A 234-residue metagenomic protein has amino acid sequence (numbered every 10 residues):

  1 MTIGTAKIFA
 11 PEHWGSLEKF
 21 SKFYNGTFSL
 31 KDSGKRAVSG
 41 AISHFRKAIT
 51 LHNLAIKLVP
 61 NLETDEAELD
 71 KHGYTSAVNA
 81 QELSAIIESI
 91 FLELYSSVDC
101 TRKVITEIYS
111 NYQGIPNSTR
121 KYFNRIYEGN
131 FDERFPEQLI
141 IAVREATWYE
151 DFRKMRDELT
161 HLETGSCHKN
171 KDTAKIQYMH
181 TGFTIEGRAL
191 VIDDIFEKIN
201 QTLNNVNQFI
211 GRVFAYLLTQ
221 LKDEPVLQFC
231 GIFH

Functional and structural regions predicted by a protein language model:
M1-L92, C100-H234: Acidic, Ser/Thr/Gly/Pro-rich intrinsically disordered interaction regions
